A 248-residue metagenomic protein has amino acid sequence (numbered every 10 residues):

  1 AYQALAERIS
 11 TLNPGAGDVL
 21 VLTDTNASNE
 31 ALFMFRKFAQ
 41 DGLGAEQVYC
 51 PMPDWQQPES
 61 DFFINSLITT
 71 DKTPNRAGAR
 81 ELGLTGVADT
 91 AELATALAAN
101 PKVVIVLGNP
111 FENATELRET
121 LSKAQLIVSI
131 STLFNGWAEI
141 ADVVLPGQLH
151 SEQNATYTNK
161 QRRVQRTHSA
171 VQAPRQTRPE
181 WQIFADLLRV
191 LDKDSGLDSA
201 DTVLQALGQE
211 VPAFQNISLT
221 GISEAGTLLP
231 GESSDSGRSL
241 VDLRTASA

Functional and structural regions predicted by a protein language model:
Y2-A4, S10-G15, N29-T220: Non-catalytic alpha/beta scaffold blocks inside enzyme catalytic domains
D18-T23: Short glycine-rich phosphate-binding loop at a beta-alpha junction
V203-A248: Long, low-complexity segments enriched in small/aliphatic residues
